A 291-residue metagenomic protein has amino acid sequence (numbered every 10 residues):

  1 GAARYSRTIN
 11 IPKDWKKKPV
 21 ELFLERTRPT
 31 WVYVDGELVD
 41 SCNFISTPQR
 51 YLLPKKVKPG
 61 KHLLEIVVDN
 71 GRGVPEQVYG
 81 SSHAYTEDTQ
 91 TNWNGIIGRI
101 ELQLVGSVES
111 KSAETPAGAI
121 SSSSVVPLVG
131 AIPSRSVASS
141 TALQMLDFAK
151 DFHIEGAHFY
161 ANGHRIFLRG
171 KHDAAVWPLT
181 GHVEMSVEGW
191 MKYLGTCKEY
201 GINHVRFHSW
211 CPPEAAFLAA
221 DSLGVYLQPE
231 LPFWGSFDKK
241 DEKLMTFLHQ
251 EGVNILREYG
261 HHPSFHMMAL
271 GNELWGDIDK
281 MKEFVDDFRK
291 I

Functional and structural regions predicted by a protein language model:
G1-S107, A174, P213-E214, L223-Q228: Accessory beta-strand-rich segments of carbohydrate-active enzymes
S6-R7, M145-L146, K150, R206 (+1 more regions): Short, cationic motifs built from Arg/Lys/His that form the positively charged side of catalytic pockets
F23, S81, A113-T115, M145 (+2 more regions): Short intrinsically disordered coil segments
C42-F44, D147, K171-H172, G271: Residue-level structural signal for beta-strand termini and adjacent loop
K55-L63, A117, S136-E155: Extended acidic/polar, glycine-enriched regions that form or flank non-catalytic beta-rich accessory modules
G73-P75, D88-Q90, I154-I291: Active-site mouth of glycoside hydrolases
D88-R99, G106-A113, M145-A161: Low-complexity, Pro/Ser/Thr- and charge-rich linker/hinge segments at domain boundaries
S107-Q144: Intrinsic disorder/low-complexity segments
